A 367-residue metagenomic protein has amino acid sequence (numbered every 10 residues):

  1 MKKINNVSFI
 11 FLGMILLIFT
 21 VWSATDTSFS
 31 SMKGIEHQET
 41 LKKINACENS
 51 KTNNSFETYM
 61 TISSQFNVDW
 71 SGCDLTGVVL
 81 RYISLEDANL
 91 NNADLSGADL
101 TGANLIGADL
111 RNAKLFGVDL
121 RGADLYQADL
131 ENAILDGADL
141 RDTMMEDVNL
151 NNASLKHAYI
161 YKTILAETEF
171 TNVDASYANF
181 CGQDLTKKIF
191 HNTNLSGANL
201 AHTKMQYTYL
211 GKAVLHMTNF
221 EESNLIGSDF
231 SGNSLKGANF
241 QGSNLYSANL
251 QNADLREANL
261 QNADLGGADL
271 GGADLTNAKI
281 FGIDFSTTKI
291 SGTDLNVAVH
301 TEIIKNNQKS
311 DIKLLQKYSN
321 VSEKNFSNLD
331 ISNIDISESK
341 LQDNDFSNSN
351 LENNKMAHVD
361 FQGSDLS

Functional and structural regions predicted by a protein language model:
K2-F11: N-terminal Sec-pathway targeting helices
K3, I18-A24, V297: N-terminal targeting leader peptides, primarily classical Sec-type signal peptides for secretion
I10-T20: Bacterial N-terminal signal peptides
T27-I35, T40-S367: Tandem repeat scaffolds
